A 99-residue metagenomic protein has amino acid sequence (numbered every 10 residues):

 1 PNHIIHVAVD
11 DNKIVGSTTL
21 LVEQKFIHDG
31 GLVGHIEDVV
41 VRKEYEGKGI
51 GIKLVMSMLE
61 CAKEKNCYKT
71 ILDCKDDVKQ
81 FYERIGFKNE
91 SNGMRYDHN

Functional and structural regions predicted by a protein language model:
P1-V7, H35: A short helix-loop-beta-strand connector motif used in the catalytic cores of GNAT acetyltransferases and, in some
V7, K13-V22, V40: Conserved beta-strand in the GNAT
Q24-I36, E46: A conserved beta-turn-beta hairpin within the catalytic core of GNAT-like acetyltransferases that forms part
V41, G47-E60, R84: Conserved acetyl-CoA-binding loop-helix of GNAT-fold acetyltransferases
V55, A62-C74: Conserved GNAT acetyl-CoA-binding A-motif
I71-Q80, R95-N99: Conserved beta-strand-loop-alpha-helix junction that forms the acyl-donor binding cleft
E83-G93: Conserved acetyl-CoA-binding loop of GNAT-fold acetyltransferases
